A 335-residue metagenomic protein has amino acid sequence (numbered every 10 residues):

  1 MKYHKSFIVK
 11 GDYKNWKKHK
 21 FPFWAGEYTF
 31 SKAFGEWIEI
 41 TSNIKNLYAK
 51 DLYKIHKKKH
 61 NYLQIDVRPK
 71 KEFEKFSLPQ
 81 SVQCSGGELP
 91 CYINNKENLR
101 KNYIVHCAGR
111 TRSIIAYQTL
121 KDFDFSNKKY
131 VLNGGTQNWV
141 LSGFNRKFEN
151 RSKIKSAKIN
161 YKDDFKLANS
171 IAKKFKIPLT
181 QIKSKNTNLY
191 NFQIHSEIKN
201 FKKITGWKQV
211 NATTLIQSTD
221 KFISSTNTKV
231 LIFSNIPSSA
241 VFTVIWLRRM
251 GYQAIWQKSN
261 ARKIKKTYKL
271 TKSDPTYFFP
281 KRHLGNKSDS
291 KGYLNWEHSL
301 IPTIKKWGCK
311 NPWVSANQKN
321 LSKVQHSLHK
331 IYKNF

Functional and structural regions predicted by a protein language model:
M1-L63, V67-N188, H195-F335: Rhodanese-like catalytic fold shared by cysteine-dependent sulfurtransferases and DSP/PTP-type phosphatases
